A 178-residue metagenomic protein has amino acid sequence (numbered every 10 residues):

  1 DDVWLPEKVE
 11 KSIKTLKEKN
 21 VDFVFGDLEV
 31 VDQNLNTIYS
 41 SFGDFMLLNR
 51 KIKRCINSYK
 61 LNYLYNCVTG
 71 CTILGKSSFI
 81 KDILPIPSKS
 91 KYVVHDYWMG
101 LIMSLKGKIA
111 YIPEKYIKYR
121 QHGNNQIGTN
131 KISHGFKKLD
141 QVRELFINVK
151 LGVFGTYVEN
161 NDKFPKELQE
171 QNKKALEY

Functional and structural regions predicted by a protein language model:
D1-G135: Nucleotide-sugar donor-binding/catalytic module of glycosyltransferases that assemble extracellular/cell-envelope
F136-Y178: Terminal low-complexity segments of carbohydrate-biosynthetic enzymes
